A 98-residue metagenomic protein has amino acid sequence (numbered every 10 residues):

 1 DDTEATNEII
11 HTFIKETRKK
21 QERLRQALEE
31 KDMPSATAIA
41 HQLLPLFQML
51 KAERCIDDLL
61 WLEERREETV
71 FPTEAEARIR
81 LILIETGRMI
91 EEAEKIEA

Functional and structural regions predicted by a protein language model:
D2-E16, K20: Cytosolic transmitter module of two-component histidine kinases and hybrid His-Asp phosphorelay receptors
I14-K15, K20, L46-W61, R65-A98: Amphipathic, coiled-coil-like alpha-helical segments
L43: An anion-binding catalytic pocket shared by soluble metabolic enzymes
